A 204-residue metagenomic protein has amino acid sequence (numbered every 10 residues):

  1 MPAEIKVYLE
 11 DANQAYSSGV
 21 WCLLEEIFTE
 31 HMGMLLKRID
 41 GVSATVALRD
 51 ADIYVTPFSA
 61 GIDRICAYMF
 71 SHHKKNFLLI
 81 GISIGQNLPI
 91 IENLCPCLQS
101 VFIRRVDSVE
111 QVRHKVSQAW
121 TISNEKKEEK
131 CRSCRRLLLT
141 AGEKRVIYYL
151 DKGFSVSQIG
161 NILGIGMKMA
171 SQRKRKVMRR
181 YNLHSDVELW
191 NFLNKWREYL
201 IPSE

Functional and structural regions predicted by a protein language model:
M1-K126: N-terminal regulatory/sensing modules of transcriptional regulators
C22, H114, Y148, Q172 (+1 more regions): DNA-binding alpha-helical recognition surfaces that contact promoter or target DNA
T121-Y148: Regulatory hinge/linker segments at domain boundaries that couple sensory/effector modules to output domains
L150-F154, L193: Short helix-to-turn junction characteristic of helix-turn-helix DNA-binding domains, especially the helix
S155-E188: Recognition helix of helix-turn-helix DNA-binding domains
M178-E204: Basic, Lys/Arg-enriched C-terminal extension of HTH/homeodomain DNA-binding domains
